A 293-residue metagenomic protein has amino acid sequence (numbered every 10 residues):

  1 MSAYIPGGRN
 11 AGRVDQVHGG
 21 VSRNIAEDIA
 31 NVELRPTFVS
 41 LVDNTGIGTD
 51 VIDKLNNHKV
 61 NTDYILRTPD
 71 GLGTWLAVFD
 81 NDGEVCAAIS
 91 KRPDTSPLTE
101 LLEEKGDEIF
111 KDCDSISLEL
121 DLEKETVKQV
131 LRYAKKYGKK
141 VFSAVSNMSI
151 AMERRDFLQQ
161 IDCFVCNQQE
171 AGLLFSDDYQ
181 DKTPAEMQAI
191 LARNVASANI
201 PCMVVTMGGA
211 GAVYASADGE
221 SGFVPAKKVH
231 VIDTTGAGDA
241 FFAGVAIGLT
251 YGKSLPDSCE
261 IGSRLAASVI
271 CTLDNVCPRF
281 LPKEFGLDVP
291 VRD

Functional and structural regions predicted by a protein language model:
M1-N57, W75, V231: Glycine-rich phosphate/adenosyl-contacting loop at the front of the ribokinase-like
K54-P69: A glycine-rich helix N-cap at a beta->alpha junction
K59, T95-L101, S143-S149: Short gly/ser/thr-rich secondary-structure transition/capping motifs
R67, A77-S115, L120: Conserved phosphate-binding/catalytic loop of the ribokinase/pfkB sugar-kinase fold
E108-I109, D156-F157, A196: Structural alpha-helical scaffold elements that stabilize or flank donor/cofactor-binding regions in carbohydrate
S115-M187, A210-G211: Conserved beta-alpha-beta core of the PfkB/ribokinase-like small-molecule kinase fold
I150, D177, D181-D293: Conserved phosphate-binding/catalytic region of the ribokinase-like
